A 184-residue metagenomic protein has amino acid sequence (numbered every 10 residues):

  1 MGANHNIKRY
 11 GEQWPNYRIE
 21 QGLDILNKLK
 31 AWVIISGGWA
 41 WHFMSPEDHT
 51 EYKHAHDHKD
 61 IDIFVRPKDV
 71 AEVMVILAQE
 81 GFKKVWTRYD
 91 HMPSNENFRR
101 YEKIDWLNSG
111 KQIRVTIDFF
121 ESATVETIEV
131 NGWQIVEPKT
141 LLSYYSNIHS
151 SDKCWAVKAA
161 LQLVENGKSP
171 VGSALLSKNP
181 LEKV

Functional and structural regions predicted by a protein language model:
M1-F43, K158, Q162-V184: Helical scaffold of the NTase/Pol beta-like nucleotidyltransferase catalytic core
E12-N16, I63, P67, N147 (+1 more regions): Generic detection of long, well-ordered alpha-helical segments
G22-I61, V65-M74: Active-site nucleotide-donor binding segment shared across nucleotidyl transfer reactions
A31, F82-W86, W133: Short aromatic/hydrophobic-glycine micro-motifs
G37, P67, R88, V136-K139: Residues at the C-termini of beta-strands that transition into short coil/loop
V73-G81: Short amphipathic alpha-helices in soluble, non-transmembrane regions that often serve as interface/regulatory elements
G81-T124: Conserved catalytic core of two-metal-ion nucleotidyltransferases
R114-V184: Catalytic cores of NTP-dependent nucleotidyl/adenyl transfer enzymes across multiple folds
